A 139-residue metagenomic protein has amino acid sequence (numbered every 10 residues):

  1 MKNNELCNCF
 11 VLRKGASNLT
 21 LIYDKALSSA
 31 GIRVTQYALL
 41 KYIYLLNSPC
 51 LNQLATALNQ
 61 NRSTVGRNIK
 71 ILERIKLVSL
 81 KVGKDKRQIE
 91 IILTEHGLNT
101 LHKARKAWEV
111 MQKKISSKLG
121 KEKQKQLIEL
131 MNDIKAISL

Functional and structural regions predicted by a protein language model:
M1-A30, L93: N-terminal leader segment of winged-helix/HTH proteins
R13, K41-L45, R105, N132: Short, locally clustered residues in the helix-turn-helix/winged-helix DNA-binding domain
G15, L19-I22, L58, T100 (+3 more regions): Alpha-helical linker/hinge and terminal dimerization helices associated with HTH transcriptional regulators
S17-T64, K70: N-terminal helix-turn-helix DNA-binding core of bacterial DNA-binding proteins
K70-E129: Charged, amphipathic alpha-helical coiled-coil/dimerization segments
K125-L139: Exposed, interaction-prone assembly regions rather than primary DNA-binding/catalytic cores
